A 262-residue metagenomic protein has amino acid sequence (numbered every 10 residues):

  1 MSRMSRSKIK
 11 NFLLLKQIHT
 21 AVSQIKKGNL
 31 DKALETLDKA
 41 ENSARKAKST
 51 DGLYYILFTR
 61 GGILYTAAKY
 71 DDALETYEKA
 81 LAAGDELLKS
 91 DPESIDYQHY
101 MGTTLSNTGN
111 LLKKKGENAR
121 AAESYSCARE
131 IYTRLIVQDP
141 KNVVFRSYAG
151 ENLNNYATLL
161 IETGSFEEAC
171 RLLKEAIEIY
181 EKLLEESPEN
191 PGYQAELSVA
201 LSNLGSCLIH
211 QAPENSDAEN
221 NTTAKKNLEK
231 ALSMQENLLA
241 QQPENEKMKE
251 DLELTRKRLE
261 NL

Functional and structural regions predicted by a protein language model:
M1-Y55: Flexible inter-repeat linkers and adjacent short helices within tandem amphipathic alpha-helical repeat scaffolds
R3-K8, N42-G52, D85-Q98, T133-R146 (+2 more regions): Flexible helix-coil transition and linker loops at the boundaries of alpha-helical arrays
L15-K26, D51-T66, D96-K114, V144-E162 (+2 more regions): Conserved alpha-helical positions within TPR/SEL1-like repeat arrays
K46, R60, E86-L87, T108 (+9 more regions): Glycine-centered coil turns and helix-coil junctions that link the paired helices within alpha-helical repeat units
Y70-G116, E123, C127, I131-L135 (+1 more regions): A generic tandem-repeat structural signature
